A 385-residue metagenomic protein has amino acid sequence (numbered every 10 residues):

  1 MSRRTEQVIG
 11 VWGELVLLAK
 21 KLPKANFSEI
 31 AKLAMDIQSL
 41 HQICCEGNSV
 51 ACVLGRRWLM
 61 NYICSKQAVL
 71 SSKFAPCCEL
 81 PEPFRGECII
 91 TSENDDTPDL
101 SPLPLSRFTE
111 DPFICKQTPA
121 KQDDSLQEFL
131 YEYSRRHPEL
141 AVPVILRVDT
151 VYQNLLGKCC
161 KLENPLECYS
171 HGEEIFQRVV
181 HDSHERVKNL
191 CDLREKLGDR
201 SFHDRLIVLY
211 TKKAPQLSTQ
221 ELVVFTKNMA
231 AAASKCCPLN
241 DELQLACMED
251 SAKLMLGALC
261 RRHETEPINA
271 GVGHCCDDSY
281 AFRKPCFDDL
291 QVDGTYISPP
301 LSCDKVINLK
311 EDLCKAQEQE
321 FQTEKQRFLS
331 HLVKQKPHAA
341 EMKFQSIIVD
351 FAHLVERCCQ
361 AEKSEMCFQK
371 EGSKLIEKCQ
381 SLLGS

Functional and structural regions predicted by a protein language model:
M1-S385: General marker for long, soluble alpha-helical cores
